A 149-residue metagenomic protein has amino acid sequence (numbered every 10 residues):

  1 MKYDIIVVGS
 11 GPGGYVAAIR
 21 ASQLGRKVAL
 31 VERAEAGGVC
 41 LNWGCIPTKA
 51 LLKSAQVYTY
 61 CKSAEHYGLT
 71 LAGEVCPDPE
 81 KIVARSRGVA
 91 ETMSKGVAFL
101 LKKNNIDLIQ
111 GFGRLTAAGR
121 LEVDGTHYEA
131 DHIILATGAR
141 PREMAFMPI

Functional and structural regions predicted by a protein language model:
M1-G13: Beta1/beta-strand and adjacent pyrophosphate-binding region of the FAD-binding site in flavoprotein oxidoreductases
K2, I19-R26, V31-I149: Glycine-rich flavin
